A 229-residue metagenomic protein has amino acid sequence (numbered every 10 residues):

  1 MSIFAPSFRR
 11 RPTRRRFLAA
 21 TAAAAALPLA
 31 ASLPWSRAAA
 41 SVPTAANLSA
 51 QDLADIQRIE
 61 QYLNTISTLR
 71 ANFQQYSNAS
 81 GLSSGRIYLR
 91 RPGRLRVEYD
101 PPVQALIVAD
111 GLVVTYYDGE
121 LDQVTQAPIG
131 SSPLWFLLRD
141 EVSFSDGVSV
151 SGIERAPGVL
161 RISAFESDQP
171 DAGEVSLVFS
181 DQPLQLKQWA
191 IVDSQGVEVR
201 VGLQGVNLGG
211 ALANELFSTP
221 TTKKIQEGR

Functional and structural regions predicted by a protein language model:
M1-A31: N-terminal secretory signal peptides
R11, A31-A50: C-terminal segment of N-terminal export signals and the immediately downstream linker at the start of the mature
V42, R86-F136, V199-R200, G205: An acidic-aromatic
V42-N64: Short N-terminal segments immediately surrounding and downstream of signal-peptide cleavage
Q61-N78: A short, Trp-centered hydrophobic/proline-enriched beta-strand micro-motif
I66-T68, L82-S84, R90-P92, P102 (+5 more regions): Extracytoplasmic
G119-A164: Surface-exposed, polar helix/loop patches in the mature regions of secreted/periplasmic/lumenal proteins that form
S145-R229: Gly/Pro-enriched, hydrophobic low-complexity segments that function as extracytoplasmic propeptides/linkers
